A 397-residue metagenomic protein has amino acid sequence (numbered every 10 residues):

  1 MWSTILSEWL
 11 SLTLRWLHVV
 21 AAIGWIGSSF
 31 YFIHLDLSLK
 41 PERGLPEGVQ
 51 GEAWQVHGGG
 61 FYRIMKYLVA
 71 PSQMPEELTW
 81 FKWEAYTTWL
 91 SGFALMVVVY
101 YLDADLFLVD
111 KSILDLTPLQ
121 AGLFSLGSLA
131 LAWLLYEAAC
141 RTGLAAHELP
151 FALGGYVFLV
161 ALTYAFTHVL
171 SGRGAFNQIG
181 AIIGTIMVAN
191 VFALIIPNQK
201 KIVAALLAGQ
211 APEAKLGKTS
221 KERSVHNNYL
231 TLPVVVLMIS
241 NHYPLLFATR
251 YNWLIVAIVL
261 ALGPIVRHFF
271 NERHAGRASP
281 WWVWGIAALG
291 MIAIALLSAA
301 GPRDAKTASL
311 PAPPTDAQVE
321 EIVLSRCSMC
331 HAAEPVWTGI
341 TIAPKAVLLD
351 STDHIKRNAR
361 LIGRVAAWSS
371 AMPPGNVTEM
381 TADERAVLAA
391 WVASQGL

Functional and structural regions predicted by a protein language model:
M1-L12: Short, strongly hydrophobic alpha-helical membrane anchors
W16-R43, I183-N198: Hydrophobic alpha-helical membrane-embedded segments
S29-A70: Membrane-interface amphipathic/juxtamembrane segments adjacent to transmembrane helices
L68-F93, Q199, A214-P233: Loop-to-transmembrane boundary segments
Q73, W80, E84, Y100 (+2 more regions): Aromatic- and Gly/Pro-enriched helix-to-coil junctions and flexible linker segments
W80, A85-A104, T163-N177, L230-T249: Alpha-helical transmembrane segments and their membrane-interface junctions in multi-pass membrane proteins
L102-L216: Long, contiguous internal "core" modules enriched in hydrophobic/ aromatic residues
A145-L153, A248-N252, H274-A288: Membrane-interfacial entry segments at the cytosolic side of transmembrane helices
